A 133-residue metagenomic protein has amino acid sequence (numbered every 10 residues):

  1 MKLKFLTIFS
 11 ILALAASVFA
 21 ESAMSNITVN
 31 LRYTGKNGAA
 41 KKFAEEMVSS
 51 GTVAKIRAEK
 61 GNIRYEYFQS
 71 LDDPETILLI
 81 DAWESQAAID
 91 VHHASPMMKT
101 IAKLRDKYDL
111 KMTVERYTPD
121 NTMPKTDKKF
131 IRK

Functional and structural regions predicted by a protein language model:
M1-K2: N-terminal secretory signal peptides that target proteins for export/translocation
F5-L14: Sec-dependent N-terminal signal peptides
A16-I77, A82-A94, L110-K133: Short S/T/G/P-rich N-terminal loop/turn motif that feeds into the first structured element of a domain
M98-R105, Y117: Outer-membrane beta-barrel domain signature
